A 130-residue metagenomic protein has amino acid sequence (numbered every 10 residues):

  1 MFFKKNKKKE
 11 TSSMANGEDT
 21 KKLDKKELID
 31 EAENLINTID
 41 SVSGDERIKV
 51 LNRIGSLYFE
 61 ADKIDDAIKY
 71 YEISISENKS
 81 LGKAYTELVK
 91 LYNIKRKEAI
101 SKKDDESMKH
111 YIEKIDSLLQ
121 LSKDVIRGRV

Functional and structural regions predicted by a protein language model:
N37-S41, I75-S76, H110, S117-Q120 (+1 more regions): Conserved structural position within tetratricopeptide repeats
